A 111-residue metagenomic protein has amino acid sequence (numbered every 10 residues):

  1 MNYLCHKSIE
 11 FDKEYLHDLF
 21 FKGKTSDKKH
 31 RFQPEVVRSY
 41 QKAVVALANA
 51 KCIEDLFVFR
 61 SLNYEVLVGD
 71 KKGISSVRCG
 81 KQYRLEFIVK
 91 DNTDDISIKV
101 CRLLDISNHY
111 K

Functional and structural regions predicted by a protein language model:
M1-V44: Arg/Lys-rich, positively charged N-terminal/basic patches that mediate binding to nucleic acids
N2-L4, I74-K111: Enriched for short, Lys/Arg-rich terminal
K7-I9, H17, H30, E54 (+2 more regions): Flexible, active-site-adjacent loop/turn segments at secondary-structure boundaries
S8, L56-F59, D95-I98: Short, surface-exposed helix-loop/turn micro-motifs enriched in polar/charged residues
D12, V36, Y40-A43, N63 (+3 more regions): Amphipathic alpha-helical interface surfaces
S39, A43-F57: Short, contiguous, well-structured surface segments enriched in hydrophobic/aromatic residues
K51-S75: A short, surface-exposed loop/turn module that caps and links secondary-structure elements
